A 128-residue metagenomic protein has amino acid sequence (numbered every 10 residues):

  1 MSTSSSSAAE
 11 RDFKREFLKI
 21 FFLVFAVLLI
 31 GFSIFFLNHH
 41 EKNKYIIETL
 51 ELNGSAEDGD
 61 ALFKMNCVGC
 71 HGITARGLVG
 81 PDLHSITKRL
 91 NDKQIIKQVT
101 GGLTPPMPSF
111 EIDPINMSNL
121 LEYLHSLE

Functional and structural regions predicted by a protein language model:
M1-F13: N-terminal Lys/Arg-rich, disordered targeting/topogenic segments
R11-E41, E111-E128: C-terminal capping alpha-helices of c-type cytochrome domains
F32, P81-D82: Extracytoplasmic/periplasmic beta-strand context in beta-sandwich domains, especially the cupredoxin/COX2 CuA-binding
F35-L62: Electrostatic cytochrome c docking/interface patches
S55, F63-G69, T74, L103 (+1 more regions): Short pre-active-site segment immediately N-terminal to redox-active cysteine/selenocysteine motifs in thiol-based
T74, H84-E128: Extracytoplasmic electron-transfer domains, predominantly the class I c-type cytochrome c fold
R76-V79: Iron-sulfur (Fe-S) cluster-binding segments and ferredoxin-like electron-carrier domains, especially [2Fe-2S]
